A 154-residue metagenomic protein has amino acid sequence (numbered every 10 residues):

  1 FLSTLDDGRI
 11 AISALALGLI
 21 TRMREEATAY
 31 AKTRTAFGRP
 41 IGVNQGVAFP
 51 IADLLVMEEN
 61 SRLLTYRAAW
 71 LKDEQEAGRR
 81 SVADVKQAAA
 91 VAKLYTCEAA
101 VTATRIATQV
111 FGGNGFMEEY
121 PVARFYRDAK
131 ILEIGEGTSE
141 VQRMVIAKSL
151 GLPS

Functional and structural regions predicted by a protein language model:
S3-S154: Alpha-helical interface subdomain recognition
